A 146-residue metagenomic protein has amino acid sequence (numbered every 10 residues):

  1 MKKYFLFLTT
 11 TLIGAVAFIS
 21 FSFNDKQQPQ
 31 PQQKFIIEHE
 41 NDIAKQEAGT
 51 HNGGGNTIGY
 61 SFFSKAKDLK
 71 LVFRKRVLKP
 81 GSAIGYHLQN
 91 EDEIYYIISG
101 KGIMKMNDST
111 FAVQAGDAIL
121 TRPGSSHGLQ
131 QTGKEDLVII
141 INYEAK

Functional and structural regions predicted by a protein language model:
M1-P29: Bacterial Sec-dependent N-terminal signal peptides
I19-K70: A short, N-terminal "cap"/entry segment at the start of jelly-roll beta-barrel domains of the cupin/DSBH fold
K67, P123-K146: Ligand-binding loop in jelly-roll beta-barrel domains
V72-Q89, P123: Conserved short histidine dyad/triad with adjacent acidic residue
A83-I84, I103, I119, P123-L129: Histidine-centered metal-chelating micro-motifs
N90-E93, I97-G102: Glycine- and acidic-residue-biased ligand/ion/polar-headgroup-sensing regions
S109-P123: Short acidic-glycine-tyrosine-enriched beta hairpin
